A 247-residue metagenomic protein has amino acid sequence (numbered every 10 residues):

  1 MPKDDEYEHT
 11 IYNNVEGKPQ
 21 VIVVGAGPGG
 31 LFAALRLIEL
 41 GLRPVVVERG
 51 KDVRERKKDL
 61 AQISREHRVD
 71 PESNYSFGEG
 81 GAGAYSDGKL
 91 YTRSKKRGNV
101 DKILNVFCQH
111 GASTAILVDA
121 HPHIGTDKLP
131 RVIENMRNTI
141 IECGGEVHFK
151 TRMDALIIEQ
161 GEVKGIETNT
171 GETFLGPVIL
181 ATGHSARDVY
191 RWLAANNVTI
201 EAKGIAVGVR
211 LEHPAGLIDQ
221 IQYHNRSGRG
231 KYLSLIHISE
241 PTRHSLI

Functional and structural regions predicted by a protein language model:
M1-P19: Extreme N-terminal leader/targeting segments of oxidoreductases
E16-G27, V45: Beta1/beta-strand and adjacent pyrophosphate-binding region of the FAD-binding site in flavoprotein oxidoreductases
I22-V24, M153, T173-G183: Short hydrophobic core segments
G30: N-terminal Rossmann-fold NAD(P) dinucleotide-binding loop
E55, A61-E146, T151-R152, K203-R210: Conserved N-terminal/central alpha/beta ligand/cofactor-binding core
F149-E162: A conserved short coil-to-beta-strand element within the FAD-binding core of flavoproteins
L180-R229: Glycine-rich loop(s) and the adjacent beta-strand/alpha-helix scaffold that form part
I236-I247: Single conserved hydrophobic/aromatic residue that forms the stacking wall/gate of nucleotide- or nucleobase-binding
